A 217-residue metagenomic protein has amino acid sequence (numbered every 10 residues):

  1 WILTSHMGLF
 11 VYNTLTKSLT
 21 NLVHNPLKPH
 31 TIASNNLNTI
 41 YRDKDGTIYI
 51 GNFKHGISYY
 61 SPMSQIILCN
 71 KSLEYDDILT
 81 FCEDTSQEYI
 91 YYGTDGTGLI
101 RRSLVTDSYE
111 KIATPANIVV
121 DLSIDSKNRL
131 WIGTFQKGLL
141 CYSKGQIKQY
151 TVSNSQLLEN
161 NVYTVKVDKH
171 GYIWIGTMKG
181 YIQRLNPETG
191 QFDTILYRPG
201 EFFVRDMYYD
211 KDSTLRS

Functional and structural regions predicted by a protein language model:
W1-S217: Carboxylate-rich, polar loop motifs that coordinate divalent cations or form catalytic acidic clusters
